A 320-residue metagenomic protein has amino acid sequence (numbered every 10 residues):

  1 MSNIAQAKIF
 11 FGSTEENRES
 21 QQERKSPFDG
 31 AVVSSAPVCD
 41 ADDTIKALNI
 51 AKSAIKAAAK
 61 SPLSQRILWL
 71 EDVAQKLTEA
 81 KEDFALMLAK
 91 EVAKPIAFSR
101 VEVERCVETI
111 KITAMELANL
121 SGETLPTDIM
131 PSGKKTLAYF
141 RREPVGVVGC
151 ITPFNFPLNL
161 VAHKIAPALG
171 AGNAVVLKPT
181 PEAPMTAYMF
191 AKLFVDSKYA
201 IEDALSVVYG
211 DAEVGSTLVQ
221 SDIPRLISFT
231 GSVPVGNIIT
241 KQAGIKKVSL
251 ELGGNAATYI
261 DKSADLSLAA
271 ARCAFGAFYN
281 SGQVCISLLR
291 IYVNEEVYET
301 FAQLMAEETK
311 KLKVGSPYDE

Functional and structural regions predicted by a protein language model:
M1-K134: N-terminal Rossmann-like NAD(P)+-binding subdomain of aldehyde/semialdehyde dehydrogenases
K25, G231, V293: A conserved hydrophobic position in a structured secondary element of the catalytic/binding core that shapes
G30, R66, L88, I110 (+6 more regions): Residue-level signal for inorganic ion chemistry
A31-V33, V145-V147, N255, I286-L288: Short, solvent-exposed beta-strand edge segments and adjacent coil->beta transition regions
T44, L48, L70, A85 (+7 more regions): A general structural signal for well-ordered alpha-helical segments in protein cores
I55, A59, A74-K81, A85 (+11 more regions): Structural signal for hydrophobic packing residues in well-ordered secondary-structure cores of soluble enzyme domains
P126-L268: Rossmann-like NAD(P) dinucleotide-binding subdomain of oxidoreductase/dehydrogenase enzymes
P234-E320: ALDH superfamily catalytic-core signature
